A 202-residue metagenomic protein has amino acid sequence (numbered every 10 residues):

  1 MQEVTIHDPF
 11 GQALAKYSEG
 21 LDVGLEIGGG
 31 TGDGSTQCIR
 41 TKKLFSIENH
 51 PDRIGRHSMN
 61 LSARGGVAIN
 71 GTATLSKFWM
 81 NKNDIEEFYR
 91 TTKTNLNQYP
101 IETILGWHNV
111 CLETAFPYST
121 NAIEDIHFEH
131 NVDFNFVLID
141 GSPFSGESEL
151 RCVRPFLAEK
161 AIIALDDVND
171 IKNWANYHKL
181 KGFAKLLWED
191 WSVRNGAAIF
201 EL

Functional and structural regions predicted by a protein language model:
M1-A164, V168-L202: A short alpha-helical cap/connector motif
